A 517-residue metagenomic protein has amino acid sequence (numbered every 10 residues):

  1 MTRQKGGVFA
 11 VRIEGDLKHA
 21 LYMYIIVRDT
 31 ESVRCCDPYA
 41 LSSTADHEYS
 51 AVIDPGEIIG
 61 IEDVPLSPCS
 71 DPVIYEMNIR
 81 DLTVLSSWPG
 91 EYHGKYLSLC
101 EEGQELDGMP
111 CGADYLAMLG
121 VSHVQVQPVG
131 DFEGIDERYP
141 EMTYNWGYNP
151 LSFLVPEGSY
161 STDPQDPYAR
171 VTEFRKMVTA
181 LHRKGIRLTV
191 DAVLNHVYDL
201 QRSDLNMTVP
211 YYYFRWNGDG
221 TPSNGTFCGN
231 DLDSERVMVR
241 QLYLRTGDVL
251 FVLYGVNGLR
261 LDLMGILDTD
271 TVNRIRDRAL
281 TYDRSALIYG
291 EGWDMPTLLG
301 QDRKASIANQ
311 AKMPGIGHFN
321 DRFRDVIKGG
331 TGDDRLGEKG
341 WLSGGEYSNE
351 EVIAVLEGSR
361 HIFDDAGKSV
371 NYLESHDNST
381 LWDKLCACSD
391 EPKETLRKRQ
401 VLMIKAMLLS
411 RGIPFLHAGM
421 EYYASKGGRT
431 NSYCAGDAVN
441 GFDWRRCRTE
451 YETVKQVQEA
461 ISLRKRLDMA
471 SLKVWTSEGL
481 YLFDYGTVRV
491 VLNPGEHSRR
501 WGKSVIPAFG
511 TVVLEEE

Functional and structural regions predicted by a protein language model:
T2-R3, E141, G147-Y148, N257 (+2 more regions): Active-site-proximal helices and loops of the catalytic beta/alpha 8
R3-E101: The feature marks proteins involved in alpha-glucan
L17, L66-D71, A117-M118, T281-Y282 (+3 more regions): Extracellular/periplasmic catalytic domains that process cell-envelope and extracellular macromolecules
Y24, M77, V126, F153 (+8 more regions): Conserved, mostly hydrophobic/aromatic
V73-Y75, V124-V126, L188-V190, L259 (+3 more regions): Hydrophobic faces of well-ordered beta-strands that scaffold small-molecule active sites in alpha/beta enzyme cores
I79, P128, V190-A192, H196 (+3 more regions): A cross-domain feature marking catalytic cores of carbohydrate-active enzymes and several ubiquitous metabolic/repair
R80-Y254, T271-D283: Substrate-binding/active-site clefts of carbohydrate-active enzymes
A366-I506, V512: Loop/helix patches that line or flank the sugar-binding groove of alpha-linked glycan CAZymes
